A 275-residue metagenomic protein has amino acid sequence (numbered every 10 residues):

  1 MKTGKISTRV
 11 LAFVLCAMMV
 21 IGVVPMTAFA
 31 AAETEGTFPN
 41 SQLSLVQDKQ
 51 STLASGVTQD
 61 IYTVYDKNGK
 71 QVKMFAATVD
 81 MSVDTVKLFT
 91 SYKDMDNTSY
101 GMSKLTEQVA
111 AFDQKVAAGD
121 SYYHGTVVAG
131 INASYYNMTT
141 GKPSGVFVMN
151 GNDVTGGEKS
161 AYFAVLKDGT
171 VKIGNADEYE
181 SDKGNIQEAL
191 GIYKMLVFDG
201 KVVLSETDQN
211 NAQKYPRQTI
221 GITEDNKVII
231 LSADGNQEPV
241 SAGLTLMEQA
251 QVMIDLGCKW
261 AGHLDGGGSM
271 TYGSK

Functional and structural regions predicted by a protein language model:
M1-I6: N-terminal secretory signal peptides that target proteins for export/translocation
S7-V23: Sec-dependent N-terminal signal peptides
V20-T34: Sec-dependent signal peptide cleavage junction
A31-G157, K172-I173: Zymogen propeptides
D48-K49, I131-N210: Active-site-adjacent helix-turn-beta-strand microarchitecture at beta-sheet edges that either contains or buttresses
F75-V79, A161-A164, Q218-I222, S269-G273: Short beta-strand scaffold segments in enzyme catalytic cores
V197-L256: Domain-core and long-helix interface of multi-subunit machines
A250-K275: Charged catalytic cores and adjacent phosphate/nucleic-acid-binding surfaces used for phosphate/nucleic-acid chemistry
